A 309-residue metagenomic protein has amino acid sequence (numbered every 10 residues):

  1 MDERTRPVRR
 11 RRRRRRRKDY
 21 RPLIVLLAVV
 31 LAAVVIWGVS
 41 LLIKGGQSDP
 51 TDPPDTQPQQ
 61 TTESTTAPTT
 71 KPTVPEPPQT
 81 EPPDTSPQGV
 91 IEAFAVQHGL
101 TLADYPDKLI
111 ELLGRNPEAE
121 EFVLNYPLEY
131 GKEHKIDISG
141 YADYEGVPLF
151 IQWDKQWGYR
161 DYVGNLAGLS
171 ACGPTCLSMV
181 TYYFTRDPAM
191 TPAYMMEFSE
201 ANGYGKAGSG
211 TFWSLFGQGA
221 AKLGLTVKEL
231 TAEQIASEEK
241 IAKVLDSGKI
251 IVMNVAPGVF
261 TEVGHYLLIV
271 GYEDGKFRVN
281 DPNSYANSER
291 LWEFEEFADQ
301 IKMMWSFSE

Functional and structural regions predicted by a protein language model:
M1-R21: N-terminal Lys/Arg-rich, disordered targeting/topogenic segments
D2-E3, R21-A28, V35-T61, T69-Y204: Active-site-adjacent structural segments surrounding the nucleophilic cysteine of cysteine proteases and isopeptidases
D2-R4, S40, K44, E92-F94 (+2 more regions): Conserved active-site-adjacent core of cysteine acyl-enzyme catalytic domains
